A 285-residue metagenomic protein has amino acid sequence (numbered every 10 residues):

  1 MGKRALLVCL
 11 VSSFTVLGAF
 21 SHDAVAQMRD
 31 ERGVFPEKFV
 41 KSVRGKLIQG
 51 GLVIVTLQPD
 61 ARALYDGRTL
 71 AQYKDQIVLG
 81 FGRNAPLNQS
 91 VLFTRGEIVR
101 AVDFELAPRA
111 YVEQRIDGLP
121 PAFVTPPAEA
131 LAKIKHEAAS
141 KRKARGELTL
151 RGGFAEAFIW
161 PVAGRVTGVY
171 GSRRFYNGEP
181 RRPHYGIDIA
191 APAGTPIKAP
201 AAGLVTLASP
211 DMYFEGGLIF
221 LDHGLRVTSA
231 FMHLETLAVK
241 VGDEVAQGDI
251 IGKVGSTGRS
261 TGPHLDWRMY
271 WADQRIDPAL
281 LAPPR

Functional and structural regions predicted by a protein language model:
V8-G18: Bacterial N-terminal signal peptides
V25-A110: Cationic-aromatic interfacial patches
D103-E215: Surface-exposed, glycine-biased beta-strand/turn segments
D117-A122, W271-R285: Short peripheral tails and domain-boundary helices/loops at the edges of structured domains
I189, L218-L221, A246-G258: Short hydrophobic beta/alpha edge segments that flank linear recognition/processing sites
P196-L207, V239-V254: Short, well-structured beta-strand-loop connectors
P200-E235, P263-R268: Zn2+-dependent peptidoglycan hydrolase active-site motif and core
P210, T236-V239, S256-R259: Short, conserved catalytic or interaction motifs in soluble domains
